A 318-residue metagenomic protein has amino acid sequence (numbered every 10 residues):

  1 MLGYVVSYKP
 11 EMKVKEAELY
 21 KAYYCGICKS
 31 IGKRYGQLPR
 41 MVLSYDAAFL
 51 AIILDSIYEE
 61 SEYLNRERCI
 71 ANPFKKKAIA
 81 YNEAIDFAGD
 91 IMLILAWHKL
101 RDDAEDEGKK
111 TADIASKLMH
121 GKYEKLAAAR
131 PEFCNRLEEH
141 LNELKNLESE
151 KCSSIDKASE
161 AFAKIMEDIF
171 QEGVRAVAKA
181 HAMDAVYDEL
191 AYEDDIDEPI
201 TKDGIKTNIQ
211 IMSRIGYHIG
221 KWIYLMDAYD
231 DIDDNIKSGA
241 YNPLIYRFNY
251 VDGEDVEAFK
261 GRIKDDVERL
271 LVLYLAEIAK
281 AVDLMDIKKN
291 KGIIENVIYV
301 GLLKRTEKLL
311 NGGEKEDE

Functional and structural regions predicted by a protein language model:
M1-R214, L225-K260, K264, E268-V272 (+5 more regions): Acidic catalytic motifs of isoprenoid enzymes
I294-I298: Membrane-proximal bilayer-interacting regions
